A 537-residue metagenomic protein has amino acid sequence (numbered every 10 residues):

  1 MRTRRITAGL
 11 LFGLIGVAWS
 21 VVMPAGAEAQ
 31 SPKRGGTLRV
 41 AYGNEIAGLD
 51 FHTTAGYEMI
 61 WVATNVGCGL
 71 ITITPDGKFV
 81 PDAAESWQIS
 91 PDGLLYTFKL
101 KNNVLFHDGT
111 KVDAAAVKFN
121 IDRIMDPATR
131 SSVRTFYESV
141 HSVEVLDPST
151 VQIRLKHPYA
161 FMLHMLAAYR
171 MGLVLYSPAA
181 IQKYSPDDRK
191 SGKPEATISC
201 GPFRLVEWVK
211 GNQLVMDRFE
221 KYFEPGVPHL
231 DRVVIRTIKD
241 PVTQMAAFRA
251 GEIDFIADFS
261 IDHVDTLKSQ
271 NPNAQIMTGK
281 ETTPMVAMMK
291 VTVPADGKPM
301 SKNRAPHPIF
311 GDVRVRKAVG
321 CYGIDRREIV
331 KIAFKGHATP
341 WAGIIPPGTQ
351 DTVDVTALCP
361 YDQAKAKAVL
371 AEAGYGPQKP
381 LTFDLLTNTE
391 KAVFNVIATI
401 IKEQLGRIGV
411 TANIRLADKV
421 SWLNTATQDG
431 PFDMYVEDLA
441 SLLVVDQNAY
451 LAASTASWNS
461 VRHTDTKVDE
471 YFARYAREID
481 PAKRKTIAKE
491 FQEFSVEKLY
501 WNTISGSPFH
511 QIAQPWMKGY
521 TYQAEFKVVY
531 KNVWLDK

Functional and structural regions predicted by a protein language model:
E28, R134-Q182: Surface-exposed binding/hinge segments that line and control ligand-binding clefts or catalytic entry sites
S31, V313-K317, C321, V330 (+3 more regions): Extracytoplasmic/peripheral linker and loop segments enriched in polar/acidic and small residues with frequent Thr/Pro
A41-P91, D122, A196-C200: N-terminal lobe/hinge region of extracytoplasmic solute-binding protein
T74-K78, Y169-P228, R232-V234, Q363-A364 (+1 more regions): Gly/Pro-rich hinge or "lid" segments in bacterial periplasmic/extracellular proteins
L163, K302-T349, I397, S495-T503: Periplasmic-binding protein-like
S191, E220-T266, T411-N413: Ligand-site clamp/hinge motif
F203, C321, T339-E372, T389-F394: Structural transition elements
K210, P241, H337-P340, T349-Q350 (+4 more regions): Ligand/substrate-recognition segments at binding pockets and active sites
